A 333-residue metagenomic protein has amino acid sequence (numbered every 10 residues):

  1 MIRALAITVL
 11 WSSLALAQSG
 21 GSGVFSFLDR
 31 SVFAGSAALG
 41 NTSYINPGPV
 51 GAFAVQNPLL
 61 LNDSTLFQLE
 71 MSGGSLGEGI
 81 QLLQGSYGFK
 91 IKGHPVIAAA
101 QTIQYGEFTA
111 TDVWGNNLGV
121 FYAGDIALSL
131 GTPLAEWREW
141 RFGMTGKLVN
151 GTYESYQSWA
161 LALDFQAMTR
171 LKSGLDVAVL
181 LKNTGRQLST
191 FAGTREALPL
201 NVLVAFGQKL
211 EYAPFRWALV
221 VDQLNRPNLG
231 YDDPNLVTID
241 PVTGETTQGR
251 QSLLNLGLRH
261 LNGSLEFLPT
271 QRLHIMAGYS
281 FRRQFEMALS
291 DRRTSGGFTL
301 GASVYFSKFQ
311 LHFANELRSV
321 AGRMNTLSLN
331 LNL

Functional and structural regions predicted by a protein language model:
M1-T8: Sec-dependent signal peptide recognition, specifically the positively charged N-region followed immediately by
T8-L10, F33: Low-complexity, intrinsically disordered regions enriched in charged/polar residues
S12-L14: N-terminal signal peptide c-region/cleavage motif recognized by signal peptidases
Q18-L333: Subset of outer-membrane beta-barrel
